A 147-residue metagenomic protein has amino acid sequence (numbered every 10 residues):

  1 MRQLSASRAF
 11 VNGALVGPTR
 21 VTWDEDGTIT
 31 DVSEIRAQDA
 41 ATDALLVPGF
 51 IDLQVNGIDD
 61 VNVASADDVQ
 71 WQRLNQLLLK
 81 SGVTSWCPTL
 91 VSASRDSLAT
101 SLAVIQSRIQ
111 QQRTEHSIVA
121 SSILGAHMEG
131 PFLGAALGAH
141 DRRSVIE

Functional and structural regions predicted by a protein language model:
R2-A9, E25, D31-Q72, Q76: Replace "His-x-His-based motif
G13-A14, I118-S121: Solvent-exposed alpha-helices and their adjacent loops that cap or buttress functional pockets in soluble metabolic
L15-T22: A conserved glycine-rich beta-strand in the N-terminal activation segment of trypsin-fold
V16, I29-T30: Short hydrophobic beta-strand segments in globular cytosolic domains
I35-R36, R108, E147: Histidine/acidic residue-rich metal-binding segments in metalloenzymes
N56, Q72-V104, A120-G138: Divalent metal-dependent hydrolysis catalytic cores, especially in the metallo-beta-lactamase
S107-E115, V119: A glycine-rich helix N-cap at a beta->alpha junction
A136-E147: Glycine-rich phosphate-binding "P-loop"
